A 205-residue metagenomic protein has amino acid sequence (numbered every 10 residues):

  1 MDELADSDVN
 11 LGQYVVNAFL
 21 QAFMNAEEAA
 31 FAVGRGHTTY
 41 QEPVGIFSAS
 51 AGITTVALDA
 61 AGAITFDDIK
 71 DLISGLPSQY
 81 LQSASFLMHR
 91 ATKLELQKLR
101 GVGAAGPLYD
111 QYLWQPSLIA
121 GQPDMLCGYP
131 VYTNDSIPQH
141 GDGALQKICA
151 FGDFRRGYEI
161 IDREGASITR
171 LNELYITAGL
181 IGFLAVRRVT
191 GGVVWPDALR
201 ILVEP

Functional and structural regions predicted by a protein language model:
M1, R90, A185-R187: Residues immediately flanking
M1-G75, G103, L108, I201-P205: Alpha-helical scaffold segments that mediate packing/assembly in large oligomeric complexes
A5-D6, T38-T39, T92-Q97, P138-G141 (+1 more regions): Flexible loop/turn segments at secondary-structure boundaries
V9-A22, A63, V102-P205: Sequence/fold signature of self-assembling virion shell proteins
A51-V131: A beta-strand-loop signature enriched in Asp, Gly, Thr, and Trp that corresponds to the sialidase/neuraminidase Asp-box
